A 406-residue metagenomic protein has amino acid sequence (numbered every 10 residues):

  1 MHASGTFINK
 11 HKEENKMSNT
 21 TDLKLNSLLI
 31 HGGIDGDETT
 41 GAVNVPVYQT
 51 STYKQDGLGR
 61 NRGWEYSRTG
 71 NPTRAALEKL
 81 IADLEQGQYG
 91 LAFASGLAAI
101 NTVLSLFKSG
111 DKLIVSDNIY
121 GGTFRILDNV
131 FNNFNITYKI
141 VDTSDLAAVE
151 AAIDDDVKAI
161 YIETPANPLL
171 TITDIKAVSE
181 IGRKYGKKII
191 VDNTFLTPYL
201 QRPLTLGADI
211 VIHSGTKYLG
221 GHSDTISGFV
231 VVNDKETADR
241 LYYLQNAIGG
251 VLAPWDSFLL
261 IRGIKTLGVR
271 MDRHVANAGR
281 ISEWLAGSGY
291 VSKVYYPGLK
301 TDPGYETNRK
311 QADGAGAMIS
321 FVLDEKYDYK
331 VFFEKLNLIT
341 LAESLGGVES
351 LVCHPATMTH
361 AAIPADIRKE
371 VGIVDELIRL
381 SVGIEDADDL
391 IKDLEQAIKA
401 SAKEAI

Functional and structural regions predicted by a protein language model:
H2, S18-N71, L77-L80: N-terminal "arm"/small-domain region of PLP-dependent enzymes with the aminotransferase-like
H2, T6-N9, D128, T137 (+4 more regions): PLP-dependent enzyme catalytic core of the Aspartate aminotransferase-like
S18-N19, H31, L91-Y290, Y295 (+1 more regions): Conserved PLP-enzyme active-site core in the AAT-like
T52-K54, V232-T237, I264, L323-Y327: Short loop segments at secondary-structure junctions
T52-N101, S105-L106, G122-N129: Conserved N-terminal alpha-helix of the aminotransferase class I/II PLP-enzyme fold
R62, I226, L260-G263, A315-I319 (+1 more regions): Short amphipathic alpha-helical segments
I248-G249, L336-G346, A397-I406: A common structural junction motif
K293-I378, V382: Conserved C-terminal alpha-helix-loop-beta "cap" of PLP-dependent enzymes that closes/shapes the active-site mouth
